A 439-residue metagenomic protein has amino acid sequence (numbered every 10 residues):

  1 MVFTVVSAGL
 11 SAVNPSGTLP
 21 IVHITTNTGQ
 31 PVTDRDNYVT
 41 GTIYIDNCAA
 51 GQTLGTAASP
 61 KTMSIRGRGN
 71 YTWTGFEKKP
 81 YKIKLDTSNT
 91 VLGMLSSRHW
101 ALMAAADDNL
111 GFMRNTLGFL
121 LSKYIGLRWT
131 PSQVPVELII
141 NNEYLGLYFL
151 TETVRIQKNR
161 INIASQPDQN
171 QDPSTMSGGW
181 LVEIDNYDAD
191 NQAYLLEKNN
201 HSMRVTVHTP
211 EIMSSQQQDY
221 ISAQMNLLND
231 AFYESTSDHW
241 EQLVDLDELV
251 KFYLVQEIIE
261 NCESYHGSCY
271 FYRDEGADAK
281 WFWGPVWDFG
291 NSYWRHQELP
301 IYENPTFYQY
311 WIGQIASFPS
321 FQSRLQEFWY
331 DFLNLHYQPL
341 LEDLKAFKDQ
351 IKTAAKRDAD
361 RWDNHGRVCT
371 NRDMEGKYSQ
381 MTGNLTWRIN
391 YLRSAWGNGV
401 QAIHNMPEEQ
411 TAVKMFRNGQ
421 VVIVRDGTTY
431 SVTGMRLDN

Functional and structural regions predicted by a protein language model:
V2-V5: C-terminal edge beta-strand
G9-T56: N-terminal module-boundary/linker segments of secreted carbohydrate-active enzymes
L19, Q30-V32, T72, F76 (+2 more regions): Middle-to-C-terminal accessory/interaction subdomains
I45-A104, Q216: Conserved oxyanion/phosphate-binding beta-strand-loop segments in alpha/beta enzyme cores
N89-T90, S97-H99, A104-A106, G126-P131 (+2 more regions): Internal "kinase-insert"/substrate-recognition segments embedded within catalytic cores of ATP-dependent enzymes
A106-L127: A conserved alpha-helical element in kinase catalytic cores
S394-V421, R425, R436-L437: Residue-level detector of functionally pivotal "anchor" positions at catalytic/ligand-binding pockets or at interdomain
Y430-M435: Short, glycine-anchored, charge-dense loop/turn motifs used at functional sites
